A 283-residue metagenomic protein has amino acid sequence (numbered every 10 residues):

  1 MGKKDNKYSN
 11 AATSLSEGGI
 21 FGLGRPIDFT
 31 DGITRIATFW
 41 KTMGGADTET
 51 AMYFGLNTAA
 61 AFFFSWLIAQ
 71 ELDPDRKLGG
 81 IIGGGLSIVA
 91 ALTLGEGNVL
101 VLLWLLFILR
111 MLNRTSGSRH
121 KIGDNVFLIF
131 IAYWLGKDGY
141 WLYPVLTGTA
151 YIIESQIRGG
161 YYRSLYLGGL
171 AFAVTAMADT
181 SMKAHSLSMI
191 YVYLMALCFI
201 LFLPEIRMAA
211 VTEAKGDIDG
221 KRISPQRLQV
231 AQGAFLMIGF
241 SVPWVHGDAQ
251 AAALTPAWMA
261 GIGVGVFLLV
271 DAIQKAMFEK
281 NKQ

Functional and structural regions predicted by a protein language model:
M1-G123, V230-Q283: N-terminal topogenic module of multi-pass integral membrane proteins
M111-L112, G117-S241: Generic multipass alpha-helical transmembrane bundles of integral membrane proteins
